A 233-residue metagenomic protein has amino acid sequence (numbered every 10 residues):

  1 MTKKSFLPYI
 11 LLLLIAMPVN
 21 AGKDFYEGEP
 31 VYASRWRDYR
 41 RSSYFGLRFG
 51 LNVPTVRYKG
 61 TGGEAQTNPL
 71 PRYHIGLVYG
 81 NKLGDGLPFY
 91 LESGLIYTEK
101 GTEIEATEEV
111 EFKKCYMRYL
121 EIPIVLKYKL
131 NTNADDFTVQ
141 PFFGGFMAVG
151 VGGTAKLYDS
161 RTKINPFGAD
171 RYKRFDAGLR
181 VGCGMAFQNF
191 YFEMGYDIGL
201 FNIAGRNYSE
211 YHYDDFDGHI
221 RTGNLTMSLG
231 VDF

Functional and structural regions predicted by a protein language model:
M1-E27, R48, L229-F233: Bacterial Sec-dependent N-terminal signal peptides
A21-H74: Short glycine/proline- and aromatic-enriched beta-strand/turn motifs that initiate or cap beta-hairpins
A33, L47-L51, Y73-N81, L95-Y97 (+5 more regions): Residues on the lipid-exposed face of transmembrane beta-strands in outer-membrane beta-barrel proteins
S34-S42, L83-F89, N131-T138: Short loop/turn motifs that connect adjacent beta-strands in outer-membrane beta-barrel proteins
R41-F45, T67-Y73, Y116-I122, F137 (+3 more regions): Residues that define the transmembrane beta-barrel architecture of outer-membrane proteins
N52-V56, T98-T102, F146-G152, D197-I203: Structural signature of outer-membrane beta-barrel domains
R57-G63, E103-V110, G153-T162, A204-Y211: Outer-membrane beta-barrel translocator domains and adjoining extracellular loop/strand segments of Gram-negative
I96, K100, R174-F233: Predominantly the C-terminal beta-signal and adjacent terminal strand-loop region of outer-membrane beta-barrel
